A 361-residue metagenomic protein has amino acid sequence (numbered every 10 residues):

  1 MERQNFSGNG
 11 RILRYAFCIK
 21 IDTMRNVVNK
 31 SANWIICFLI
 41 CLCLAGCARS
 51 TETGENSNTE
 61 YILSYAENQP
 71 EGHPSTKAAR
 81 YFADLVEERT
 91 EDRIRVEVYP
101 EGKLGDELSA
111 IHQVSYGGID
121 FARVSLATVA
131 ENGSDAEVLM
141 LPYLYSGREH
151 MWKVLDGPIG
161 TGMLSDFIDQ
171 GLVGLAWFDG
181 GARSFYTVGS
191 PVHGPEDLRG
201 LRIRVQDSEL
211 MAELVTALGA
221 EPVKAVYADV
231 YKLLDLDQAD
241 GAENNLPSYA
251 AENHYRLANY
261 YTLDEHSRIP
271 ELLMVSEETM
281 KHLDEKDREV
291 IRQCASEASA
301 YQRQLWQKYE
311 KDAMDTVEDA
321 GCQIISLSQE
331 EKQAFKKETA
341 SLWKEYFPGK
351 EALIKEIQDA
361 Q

Functional and structural regions predicted by a protein language model:
M1-I62: Short, low-complexity disordered leader/linker segments with a strong preference for bacterial N-terminal type II
N5, R11, A16, C37-C41 (+5 more regions): Intrinsic disorder/low-structure terminal segments
A48-E149, I159, F167-Q361: N-terminal secretory/targeting leader peptides
M163: Basic, amphipathic alpha-helical recognition segments used for DNA target recognition
